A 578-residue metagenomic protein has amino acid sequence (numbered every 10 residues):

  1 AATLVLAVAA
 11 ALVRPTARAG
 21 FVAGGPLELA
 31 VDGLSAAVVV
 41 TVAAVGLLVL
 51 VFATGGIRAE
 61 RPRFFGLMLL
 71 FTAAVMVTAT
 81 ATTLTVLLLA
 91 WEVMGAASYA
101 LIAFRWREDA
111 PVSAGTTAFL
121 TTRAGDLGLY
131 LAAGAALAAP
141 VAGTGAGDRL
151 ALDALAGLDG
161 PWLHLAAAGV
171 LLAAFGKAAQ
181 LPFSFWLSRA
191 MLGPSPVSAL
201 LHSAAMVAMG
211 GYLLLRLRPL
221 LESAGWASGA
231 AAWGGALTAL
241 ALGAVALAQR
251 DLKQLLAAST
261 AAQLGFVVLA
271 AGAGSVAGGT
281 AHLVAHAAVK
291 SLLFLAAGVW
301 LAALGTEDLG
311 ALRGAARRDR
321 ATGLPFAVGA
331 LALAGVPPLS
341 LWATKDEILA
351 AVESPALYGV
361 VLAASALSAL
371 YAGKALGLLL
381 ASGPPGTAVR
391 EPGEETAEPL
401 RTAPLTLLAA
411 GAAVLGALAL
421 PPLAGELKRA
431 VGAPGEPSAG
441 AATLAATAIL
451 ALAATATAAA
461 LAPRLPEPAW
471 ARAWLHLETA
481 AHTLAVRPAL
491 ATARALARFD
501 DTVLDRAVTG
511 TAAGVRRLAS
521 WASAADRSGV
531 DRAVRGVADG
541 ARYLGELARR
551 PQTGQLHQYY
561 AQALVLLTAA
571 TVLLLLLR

Functional and structural regions predicted by a protein language model:
A1-A2, T116-D126, R317-P325, E395-A409 (+1 more regions): Alpha-helical transmembrane segments and their helix-start/interface "positive-inside/aromatic belt" motifs in integral
A17-G24, D148-A156, E347-A351, P422-A439: Membrane-interfacial helical/loop segments at transmembrane boundaries in membrane proteins
A23-A37, A156-A167, A350-G359, P434-A441: Short aromatic-rich membrane-water interface segments that cap or initiate transmembrane helices in multi-pass membrane
E28-T41, V77-A90, A227, A281-V284 (+3 more regions): Membrane-entry segments of alpha-helical transmembrane domains in multi-pass membrane proteins
L48-L87, A96-A388, P392-G393, A417: Hydrophobic transmembrane alpha-helices and their helix-loop junctions in integral membrane proteins
P338-S340, A417-E426, L567-R578: Juxtamembrane "helix exit" motif at the C-terminal ends of alpha-helical transmembrane segments in multi-pass membrane
E394-A454: Hard-cation-handling environments
V431-P437, L465-R578: Aromatic-capped, Gly/Pro-kinked transmembrane alpha-helices
